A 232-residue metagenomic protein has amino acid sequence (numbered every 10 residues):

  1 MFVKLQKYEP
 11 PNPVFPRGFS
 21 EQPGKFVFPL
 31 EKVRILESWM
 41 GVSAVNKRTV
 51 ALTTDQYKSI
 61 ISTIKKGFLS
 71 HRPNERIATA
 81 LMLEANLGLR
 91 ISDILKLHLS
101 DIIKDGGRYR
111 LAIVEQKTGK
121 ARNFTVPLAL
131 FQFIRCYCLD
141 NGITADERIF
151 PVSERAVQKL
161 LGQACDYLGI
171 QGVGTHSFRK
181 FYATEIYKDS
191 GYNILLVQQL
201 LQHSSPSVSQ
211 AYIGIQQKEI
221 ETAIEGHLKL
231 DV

Functional and structural regions predicted by a protein language model:
F2-Q6, V14-A51, L228-V232: C-terminal secondary-structure termini that scaffold catalytic or DNA-interacting sites
P29, R34, K96-L130: Conserved tyrosine-mediated DNA breakage-rejoining catalytic core shared by Y-recombinases
R48-V50, Q116-R135, T144-Q163: C-terminal catalytic core of Y-nucleophile DNA break-rejoin enzymes
T54-L87: Basic, Lys/Arg- and aromatic-enriched nucleic-acid-binding interface segment
S59, T125, A129, G214-V232: DNA/chromatin major-groove-contacting recognition/catalytic segments
R76, Q171-I186: Short basic/aromatic active-site micro-motif
M82, N86, F181-L201, A211: C-terminal catalytic core of tyrosine-transesterase DNA break-rejoin enzymes
I102-G106, Y192-I213, K218: Short, polar N-cap/turn motifs at the start of nucleic acid-interacting alpha helices
